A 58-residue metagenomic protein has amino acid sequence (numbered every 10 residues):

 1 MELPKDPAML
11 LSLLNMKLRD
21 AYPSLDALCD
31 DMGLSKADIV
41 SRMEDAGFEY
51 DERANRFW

Functional and structural regions predicted by a protein language model:
M1-D20, S24: N-terminal acidic leader/helix
L28-C29: Short alpha-helical "recognition helix" segments of helix-turn-helix
S35-E49: Short acidic, Pro/Gly- and aromatic-enriched capping/linker segments at domain boundaries
E52: Short, acidic, Ser/Thr-enriched surface-loop or helix-capping motifs
